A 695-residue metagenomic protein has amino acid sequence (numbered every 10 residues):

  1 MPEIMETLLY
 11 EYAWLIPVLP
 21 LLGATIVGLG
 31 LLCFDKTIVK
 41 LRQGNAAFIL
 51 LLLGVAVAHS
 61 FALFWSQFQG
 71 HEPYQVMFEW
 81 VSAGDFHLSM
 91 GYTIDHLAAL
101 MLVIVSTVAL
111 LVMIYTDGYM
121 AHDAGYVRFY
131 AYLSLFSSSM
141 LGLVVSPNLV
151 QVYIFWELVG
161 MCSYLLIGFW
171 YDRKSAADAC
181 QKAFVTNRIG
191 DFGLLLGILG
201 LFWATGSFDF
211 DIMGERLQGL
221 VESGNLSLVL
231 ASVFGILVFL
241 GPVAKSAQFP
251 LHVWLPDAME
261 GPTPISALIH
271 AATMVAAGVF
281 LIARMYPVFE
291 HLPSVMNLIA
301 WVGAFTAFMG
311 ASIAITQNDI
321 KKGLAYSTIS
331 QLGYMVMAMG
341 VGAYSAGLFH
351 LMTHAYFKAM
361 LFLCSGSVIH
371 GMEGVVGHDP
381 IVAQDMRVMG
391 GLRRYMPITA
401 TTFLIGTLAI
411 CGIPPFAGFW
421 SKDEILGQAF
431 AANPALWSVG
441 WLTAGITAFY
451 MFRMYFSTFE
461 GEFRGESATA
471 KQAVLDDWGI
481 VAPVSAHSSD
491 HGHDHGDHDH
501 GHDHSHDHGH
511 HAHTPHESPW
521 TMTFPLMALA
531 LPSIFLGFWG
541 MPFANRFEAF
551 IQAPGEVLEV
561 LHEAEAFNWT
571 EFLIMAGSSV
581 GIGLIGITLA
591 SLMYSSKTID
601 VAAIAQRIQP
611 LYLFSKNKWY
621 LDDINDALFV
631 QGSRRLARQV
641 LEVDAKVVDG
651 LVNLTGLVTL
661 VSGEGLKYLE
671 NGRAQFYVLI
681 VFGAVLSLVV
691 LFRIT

Functional and structural regions predicted by a protein language model:
M1-W14, V18, I26-A131, A204-L226 (+5 more regions): Transmembrane helix-loop-helix hairpins at membrane boundaries of multipass inner-membrane proteins
I4-L19, K40-L51, F86-I104, G142-F155 (+8 more regions): Membrane-entry segments of alpha-helical transmembrane domains in multi-pass membrane proteins
A13-G23, N45-H59, A98-V105, L133-F136 (+9 more regions): Hydrophobic alpha-helical transmembrane segments of polytopic
K40-G54, Q181-G193, R394-T402, Y455 (+2 more regions): Alpha-helical transmembrane segments and their helix-start/interface "positive-inside/aromatic belt" motifs in integral
L50-F68, G190-F202, L404-I410, P525-R546 (+1 more regions): Hydrophobic alpha-helical membrane-insertion segments
W65-Y74, F202-M213, G412-I425, F538-E559: Membrane-helix interface motif
G70, D85, H96, H516 (+4 more regions): Aromatic-capped, Gly/Pro-kinked transmembrane alpha-helices
L111-V152, M161-T514: Hydrophobic transmembrane alpha-helices and their helix-loop junctions in integral membrane proteins
